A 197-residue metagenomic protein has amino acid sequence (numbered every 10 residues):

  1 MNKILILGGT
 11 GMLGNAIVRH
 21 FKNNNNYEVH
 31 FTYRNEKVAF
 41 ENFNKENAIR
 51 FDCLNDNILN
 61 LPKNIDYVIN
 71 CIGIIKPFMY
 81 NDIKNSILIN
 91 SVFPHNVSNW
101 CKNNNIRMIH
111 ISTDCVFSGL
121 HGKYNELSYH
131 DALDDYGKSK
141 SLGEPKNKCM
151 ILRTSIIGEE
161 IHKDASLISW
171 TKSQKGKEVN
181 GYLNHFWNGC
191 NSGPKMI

Functional and structural regions predicted by a protein language model:
K3-N24: N-terminal Rossmann NAD(P)H-binding glycine-rich loop of SDR-like oxidoreductase domains
L7, T32, V68-I72, M108-D114 (+1 more regions): SDR active-site strand-loop-helix element
H30-F40, C53: N-terminal Rossmann-fold cofactor-binding loop
K45-I89: NAD(P)H-binding glycine-rich loop region in Rossmannoid oxidoreductase-like domains and their noncatalytic homologs
F78-K84, G119-G122, K163: Conserved catalytic-core motifs of eukaryotic protein kinase domains, centered on the activation segment
N81, N85-N96, H130, K138-S141: Glycine-rich NAD(P)-binding loop of the Rossmann-fold in SDR/ketoreductase-type enzymes
H95-D131: Conserved Rossmann-fold NAD(P)-dependent oxidoreductase catalytic core, especially the SDR/UDP-sugar
L133-D134, P145-I197: NAD(P)-dependent short-chain dehydrogenase/reductase
